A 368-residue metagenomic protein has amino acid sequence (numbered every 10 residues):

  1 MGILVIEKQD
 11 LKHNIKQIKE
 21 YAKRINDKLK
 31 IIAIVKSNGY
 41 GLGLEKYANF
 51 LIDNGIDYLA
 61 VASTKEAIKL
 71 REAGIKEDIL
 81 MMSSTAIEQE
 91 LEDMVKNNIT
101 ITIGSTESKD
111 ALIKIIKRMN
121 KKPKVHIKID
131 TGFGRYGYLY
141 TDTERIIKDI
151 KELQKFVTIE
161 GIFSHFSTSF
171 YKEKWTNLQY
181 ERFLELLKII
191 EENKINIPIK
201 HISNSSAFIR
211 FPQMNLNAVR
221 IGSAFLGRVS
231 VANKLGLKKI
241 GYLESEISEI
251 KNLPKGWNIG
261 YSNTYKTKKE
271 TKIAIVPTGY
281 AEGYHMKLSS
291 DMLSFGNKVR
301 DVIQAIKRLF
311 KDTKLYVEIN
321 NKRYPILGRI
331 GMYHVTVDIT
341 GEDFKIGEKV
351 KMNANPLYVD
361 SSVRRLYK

Functional and structural regions predicted by a protein language model:
G2-H13, D27-H201: Active-site-proximal beta-alpha core segment in soluble small-molecule metabolic enzymes
V5-I6, K12, Q179-K368: Active-site anion/phosphate-binding pocket segments in diverse small-molecule metabolic enzymes
Y21: Conserved PLP-enzyme active-site core in the AAT-like
R24: A short acidic-Thr-Gly-centered motif at the start of a beta-strand
